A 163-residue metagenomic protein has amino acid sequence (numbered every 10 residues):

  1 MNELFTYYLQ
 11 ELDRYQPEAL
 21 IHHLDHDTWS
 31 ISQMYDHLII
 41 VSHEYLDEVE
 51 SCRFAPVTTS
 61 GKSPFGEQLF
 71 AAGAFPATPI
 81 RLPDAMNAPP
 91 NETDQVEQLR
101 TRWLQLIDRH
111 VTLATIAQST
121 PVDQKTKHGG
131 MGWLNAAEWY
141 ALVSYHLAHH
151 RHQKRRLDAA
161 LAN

Functional and structural regions predicted by a protein language model:
M1-L20, S60: Short N-terminal signal/transit or membrane-insertion segments and the immediately adjacent low-complexity/disordered
F5-D13, S42-L46, E50, L104-T115 (+2 more regions): Structural signal for well-ordered, non-membrane alpha-helices
D13-D25, D84-T93, D108-W139: Acidic interhelical loop/turn segments
H22-A72, S119-N163: Short, contiguous alpha-helical
G73-D84: A structural motif
N91-W103: A short, structured beta-strand-centered segment in the mid-to-C-terminal lobe of catalytic cores from group-transfer
